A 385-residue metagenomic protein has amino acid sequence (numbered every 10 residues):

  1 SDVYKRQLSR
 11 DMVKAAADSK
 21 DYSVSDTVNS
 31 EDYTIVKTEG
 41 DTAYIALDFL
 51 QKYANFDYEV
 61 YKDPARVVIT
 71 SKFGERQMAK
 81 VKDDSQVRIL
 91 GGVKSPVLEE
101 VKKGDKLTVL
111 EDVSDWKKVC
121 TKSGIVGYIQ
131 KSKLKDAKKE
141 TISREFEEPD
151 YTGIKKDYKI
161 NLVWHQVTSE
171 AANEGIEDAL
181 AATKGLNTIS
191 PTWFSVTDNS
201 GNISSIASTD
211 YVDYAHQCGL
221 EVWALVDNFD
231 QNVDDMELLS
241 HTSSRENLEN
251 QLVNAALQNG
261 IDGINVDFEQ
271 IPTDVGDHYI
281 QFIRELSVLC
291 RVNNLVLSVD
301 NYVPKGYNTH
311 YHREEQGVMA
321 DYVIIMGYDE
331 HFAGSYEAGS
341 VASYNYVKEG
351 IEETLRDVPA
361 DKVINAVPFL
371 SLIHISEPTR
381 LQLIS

Functional and structural regions predicted by a protein language model:
S1-V113, K135, S143-Y151: Primary recognition of N-terminal secretory signal peptides and signal-anchoring hydrophobic helices
D2-Q7, I373-S385: Single conserved hydrophobic/aromatic residue that forms the stacking wall/gate of nucleotide- or nucleobase-binding
Y33-G40, I176-A179, V196-I203, D235-T242 (+2 more regions): Second-shell loop/turn segments in exported
G104, K117-T121, I129: SH3/SH3-like beta-barrel fold
I142-E246, Q251: Glycan-recognition patch characteristic of GH18 chitinases/ENGases and related GlcNAc/peptidoglycan-binding proteins
N161-H165, N187-P191, V222-V226, I264-V266 (+3 more regions): Hydrophobic faces of well-ordered beta-strands that scaffold small-molecule active sites in alpha/beta enzyme cores
S190-S195, A256-I271: Short acidic catalytic loops
N199, I203, N250, T273-S376 (+1 more regions): Substrate-binding surface in catalytic domains of secreted glycosidases
